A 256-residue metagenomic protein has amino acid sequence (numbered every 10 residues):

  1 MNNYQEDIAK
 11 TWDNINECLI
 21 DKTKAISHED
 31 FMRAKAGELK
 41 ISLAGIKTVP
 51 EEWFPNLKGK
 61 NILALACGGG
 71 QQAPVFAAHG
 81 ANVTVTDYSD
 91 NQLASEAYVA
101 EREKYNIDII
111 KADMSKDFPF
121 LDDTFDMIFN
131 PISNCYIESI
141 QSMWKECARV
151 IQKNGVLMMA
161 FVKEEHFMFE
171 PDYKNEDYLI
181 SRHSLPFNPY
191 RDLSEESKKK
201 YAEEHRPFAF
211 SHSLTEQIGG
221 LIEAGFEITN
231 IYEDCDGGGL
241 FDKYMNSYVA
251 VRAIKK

Functional and structural regions predicted by a protein language model:
M1-M32: N-terminal, positively charged/glycine-rich alpha-helical extensions of SAM-dependent methyltransferases
I26-K60: Conserved alpha-helix/loop element of class I SAM-dependent methyltransferases that forms part of the SAM/SAH-binding
K60-D117: Class I SAM-dependent methyltransferase SAM/SAH-binding core
S115-I128: A short acidic, Gly/Pro-enriched loop at the edge of an enzyme's catalytic core that lines a small-molecule cofactor
D126-Q141: A short SAM/SAH-binding and catalytic strip from SAM-dependent methyltransferases
Q141-V156: A short glycine-rich, Lys/Arg-flanked "PGG" loop and its adjoining helix->strand segment in the class I
V156-E195: Conserved class I S-adenosyl-L-methionine
F208-I231: Short alpha-helix
